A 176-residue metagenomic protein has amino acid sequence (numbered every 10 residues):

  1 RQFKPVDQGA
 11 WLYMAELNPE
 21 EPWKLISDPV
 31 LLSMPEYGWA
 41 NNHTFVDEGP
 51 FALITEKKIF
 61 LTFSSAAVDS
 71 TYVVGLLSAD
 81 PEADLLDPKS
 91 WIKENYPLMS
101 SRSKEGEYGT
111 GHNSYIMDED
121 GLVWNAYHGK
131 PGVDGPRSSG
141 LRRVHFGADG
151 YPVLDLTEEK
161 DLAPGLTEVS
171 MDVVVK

Functional and structural regions predicted by a protein language model:
R1-K176: Carbohydrate-active catalytic/glycan-binding domains of CAZyme proteins, especially the secreted or lumenal ectodomains
